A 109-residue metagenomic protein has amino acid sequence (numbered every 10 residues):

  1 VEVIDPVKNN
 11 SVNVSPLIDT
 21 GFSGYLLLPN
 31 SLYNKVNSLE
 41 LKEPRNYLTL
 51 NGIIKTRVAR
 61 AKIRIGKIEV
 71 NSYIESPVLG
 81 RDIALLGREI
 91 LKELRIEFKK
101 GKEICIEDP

Functional and structural regions predicted by a protein language model:
V1-P109: Pepsin/retropepsin-fold aspartyl endopeptidases
